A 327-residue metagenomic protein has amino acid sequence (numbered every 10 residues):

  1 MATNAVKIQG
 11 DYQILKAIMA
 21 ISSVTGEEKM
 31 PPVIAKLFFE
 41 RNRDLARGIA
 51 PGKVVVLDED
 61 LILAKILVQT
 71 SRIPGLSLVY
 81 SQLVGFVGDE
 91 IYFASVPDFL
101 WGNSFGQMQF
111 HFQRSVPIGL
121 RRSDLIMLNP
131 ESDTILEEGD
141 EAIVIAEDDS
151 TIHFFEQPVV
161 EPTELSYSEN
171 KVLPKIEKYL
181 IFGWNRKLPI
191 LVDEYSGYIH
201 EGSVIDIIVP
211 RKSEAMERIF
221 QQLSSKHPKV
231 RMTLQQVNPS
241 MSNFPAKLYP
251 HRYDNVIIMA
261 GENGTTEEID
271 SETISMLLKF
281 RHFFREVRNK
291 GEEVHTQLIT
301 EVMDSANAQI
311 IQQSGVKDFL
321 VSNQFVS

Functional and structural regions predicted by a protein language model:
M1-S327: Cytosolic regulatory regions of ion transport systems
